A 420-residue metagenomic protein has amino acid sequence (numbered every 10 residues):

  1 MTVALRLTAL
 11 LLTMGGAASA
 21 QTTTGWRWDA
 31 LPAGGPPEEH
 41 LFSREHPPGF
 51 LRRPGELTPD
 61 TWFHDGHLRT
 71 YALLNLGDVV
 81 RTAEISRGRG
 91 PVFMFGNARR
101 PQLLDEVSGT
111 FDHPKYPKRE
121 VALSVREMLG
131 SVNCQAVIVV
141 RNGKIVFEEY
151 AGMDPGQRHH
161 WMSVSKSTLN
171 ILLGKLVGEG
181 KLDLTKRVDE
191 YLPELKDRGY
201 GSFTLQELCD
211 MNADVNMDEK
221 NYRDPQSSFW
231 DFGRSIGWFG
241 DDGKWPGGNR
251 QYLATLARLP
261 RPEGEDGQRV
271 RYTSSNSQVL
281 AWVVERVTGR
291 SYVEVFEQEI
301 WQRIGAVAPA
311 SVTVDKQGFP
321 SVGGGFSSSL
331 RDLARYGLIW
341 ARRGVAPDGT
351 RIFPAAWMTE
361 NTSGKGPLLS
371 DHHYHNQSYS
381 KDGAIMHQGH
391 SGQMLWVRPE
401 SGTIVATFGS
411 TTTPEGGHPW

Functional and structural regions predicted by a protein language model:
T2-L10: Sec-dependent signal peptide recognition, specifically the positively charged N-region followed immediately by
A18-M153, D210, D214: N-terminal leader/targeting segments and the immediately adjacent pre-domain N-terminus
M128-A136, A151-K181, T185-G199, F203 (+2 more regions): Short active-site loop at a secondary-structure junction that contains or immediately precedes the catalytic residue(s)
G143, H160-T185, L208, L280-V284 (+2 more regions): Active-site SXXK
E148-A151, P155-G156, K220-R223, F232-Q317 (+1 more regions): Catalytic-site signature segments of enzymes, centered on catalytic residues
V164, G178-N221, R261, V287-G324 (+1 more regions): Active-site helix/loop module of the DD-peptidase/beta-lactamase fold, centered on the serine-lysine SxxK catalytic
M211, S275-V283, G324-V345, Q393-S410: Active-site-proximal alpha-helical segments within enzyme catalytic domains
V307-A310, A355-V405: Active-site Gly/Thr loop motif
